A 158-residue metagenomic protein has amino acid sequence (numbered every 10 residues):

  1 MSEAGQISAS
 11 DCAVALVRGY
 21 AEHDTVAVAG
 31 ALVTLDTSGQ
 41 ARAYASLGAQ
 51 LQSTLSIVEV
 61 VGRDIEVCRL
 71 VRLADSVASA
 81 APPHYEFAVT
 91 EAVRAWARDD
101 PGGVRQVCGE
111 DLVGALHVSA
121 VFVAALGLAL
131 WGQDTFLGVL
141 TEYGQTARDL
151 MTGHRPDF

Functional and structural regions predicted by a protein language model:
M1-F158: Solvent-exposed interaction surfaces and binding hotspots enriched for charged
